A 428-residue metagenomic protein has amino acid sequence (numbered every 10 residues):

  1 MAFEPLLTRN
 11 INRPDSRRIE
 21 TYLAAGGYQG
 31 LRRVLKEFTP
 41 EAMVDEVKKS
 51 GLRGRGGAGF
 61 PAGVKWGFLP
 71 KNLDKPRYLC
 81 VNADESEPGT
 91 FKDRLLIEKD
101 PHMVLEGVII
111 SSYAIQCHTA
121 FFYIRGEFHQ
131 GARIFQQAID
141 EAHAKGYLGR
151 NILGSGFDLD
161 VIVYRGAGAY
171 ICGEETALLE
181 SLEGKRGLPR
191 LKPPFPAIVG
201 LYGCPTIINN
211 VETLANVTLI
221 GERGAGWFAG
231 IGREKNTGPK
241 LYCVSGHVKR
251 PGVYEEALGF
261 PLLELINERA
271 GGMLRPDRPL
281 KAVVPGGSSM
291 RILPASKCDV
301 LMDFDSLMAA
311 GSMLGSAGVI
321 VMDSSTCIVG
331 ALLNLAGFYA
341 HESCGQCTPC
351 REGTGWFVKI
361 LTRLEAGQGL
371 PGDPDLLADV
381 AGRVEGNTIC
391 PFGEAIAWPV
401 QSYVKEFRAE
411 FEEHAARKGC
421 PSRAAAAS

Functional and structural regions predicted by a protein language model:
M1-E46: Cofactor-/ligand-binding subdomain signature composed of acidic, glycine-rich, tryptophan-containing flexible loops
Y22-Y28, N82-D93, P196-L201, C243-V248: Gly-rich Lys/Arg/Thr-decorated short loops/hinges at beta-loop-alpha junctions or inter-strand turns that position
G30-E46, K75-R77, A83, K92-I97 (+5 more regions): Ferredoxin-type iron-sulfur electron-transfer modules in oxidoreductases and energy-metabolism complexes
V47-L69, G166-E180, G184-R186, A340-E352 (+1 more regions): Conserved phosphate/anionic-ligand binding catalytic regions in large, soluble enzymes, centered on
A58, G63-W66, T90-D93, A132-Q137 (+9 more regions): Short acidic, glycine/serine/threonine-rich loops at helix termini
D100-A114: Histidine-anchored nucleotide/phosphate-binding helix
G107-S111, A257-P276: Short amphipathic, charge-patterned alpha-helical segments
A132-L258, A270-M273: Hydrophobic alpha-helical positions that pack around
